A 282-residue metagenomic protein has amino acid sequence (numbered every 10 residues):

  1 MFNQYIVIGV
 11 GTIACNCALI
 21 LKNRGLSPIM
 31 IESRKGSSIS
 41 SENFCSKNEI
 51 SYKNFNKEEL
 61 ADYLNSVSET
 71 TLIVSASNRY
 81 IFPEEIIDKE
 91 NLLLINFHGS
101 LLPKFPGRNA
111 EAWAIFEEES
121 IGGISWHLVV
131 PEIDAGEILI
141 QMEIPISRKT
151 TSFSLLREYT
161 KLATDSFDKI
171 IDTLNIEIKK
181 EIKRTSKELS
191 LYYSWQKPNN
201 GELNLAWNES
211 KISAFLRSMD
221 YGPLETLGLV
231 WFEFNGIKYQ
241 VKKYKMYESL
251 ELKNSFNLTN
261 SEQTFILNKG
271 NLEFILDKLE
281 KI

Functional and structural regions predicted by a protein language model:
M1-T226, F265, G270-K281: One-carbon transfer enzymes
S213-N260: C-terminal substrate-binding/catalytic lobe of Rossmann-fold NAD(P)-dependent oxidoreductases
